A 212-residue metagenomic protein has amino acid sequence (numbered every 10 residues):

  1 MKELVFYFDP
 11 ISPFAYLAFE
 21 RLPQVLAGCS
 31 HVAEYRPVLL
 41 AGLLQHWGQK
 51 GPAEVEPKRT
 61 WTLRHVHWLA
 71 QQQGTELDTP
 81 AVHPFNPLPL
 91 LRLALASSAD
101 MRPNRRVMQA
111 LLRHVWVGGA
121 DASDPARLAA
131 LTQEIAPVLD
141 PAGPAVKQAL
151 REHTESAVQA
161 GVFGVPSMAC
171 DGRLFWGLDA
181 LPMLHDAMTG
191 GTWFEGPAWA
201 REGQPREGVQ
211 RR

Functional and structural regions predicted by a protein language model:
L4-P10: Asp-based phosphoryl-transfer active-site loop
V5, L17-H31, A110-R212: C-terminal cap of thioredoxin/glutaredoxin-like
P10, Y16-V115, A198-R212: Structural alpha/beta surface segment adjacent to cysteine/selenocysteine redox centers across thiol/disulfide enzymes
